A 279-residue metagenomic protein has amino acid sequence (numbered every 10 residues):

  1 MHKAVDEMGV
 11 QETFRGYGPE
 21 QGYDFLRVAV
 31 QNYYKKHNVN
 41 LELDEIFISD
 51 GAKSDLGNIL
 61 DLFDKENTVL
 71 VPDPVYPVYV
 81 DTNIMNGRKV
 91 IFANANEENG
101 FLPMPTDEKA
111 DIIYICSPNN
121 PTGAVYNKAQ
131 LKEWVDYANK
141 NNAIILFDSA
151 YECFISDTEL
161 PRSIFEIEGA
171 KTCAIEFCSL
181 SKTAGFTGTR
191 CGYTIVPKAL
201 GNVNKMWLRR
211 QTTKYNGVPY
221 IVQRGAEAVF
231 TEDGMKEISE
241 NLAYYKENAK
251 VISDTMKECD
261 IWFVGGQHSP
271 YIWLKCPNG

Functional and structural regions predicted by a protein language model:
M1-G51, N58, F230-E232: N-terminal small-domain helix-loop-helix segment of the aminotransferase-like
K3, D61-S117, V125-K128: PLP-dependent aminotransferase-like
L41-I46, N67-T68, K171-A174: Short acidic capping loops at alpha-helix termini that bridge into adjacent secondary structure
N67, R88, K140-I144, A170-T172: A short helix->loop->beta-strand "cap" motif at the edges of active sites that frequently abuts
A95-R162: Active-site phosphate-binding strand-loop segment of PLP-dependent enzymes
I167-A243, K250-S253: Conserved core segment of the aminotransferase class I/II
E227, L242-M256, W262-C276: Conserved glycine-rich beta-strand-loop-beta hairpin in the small C-terminal domain of fold type I
